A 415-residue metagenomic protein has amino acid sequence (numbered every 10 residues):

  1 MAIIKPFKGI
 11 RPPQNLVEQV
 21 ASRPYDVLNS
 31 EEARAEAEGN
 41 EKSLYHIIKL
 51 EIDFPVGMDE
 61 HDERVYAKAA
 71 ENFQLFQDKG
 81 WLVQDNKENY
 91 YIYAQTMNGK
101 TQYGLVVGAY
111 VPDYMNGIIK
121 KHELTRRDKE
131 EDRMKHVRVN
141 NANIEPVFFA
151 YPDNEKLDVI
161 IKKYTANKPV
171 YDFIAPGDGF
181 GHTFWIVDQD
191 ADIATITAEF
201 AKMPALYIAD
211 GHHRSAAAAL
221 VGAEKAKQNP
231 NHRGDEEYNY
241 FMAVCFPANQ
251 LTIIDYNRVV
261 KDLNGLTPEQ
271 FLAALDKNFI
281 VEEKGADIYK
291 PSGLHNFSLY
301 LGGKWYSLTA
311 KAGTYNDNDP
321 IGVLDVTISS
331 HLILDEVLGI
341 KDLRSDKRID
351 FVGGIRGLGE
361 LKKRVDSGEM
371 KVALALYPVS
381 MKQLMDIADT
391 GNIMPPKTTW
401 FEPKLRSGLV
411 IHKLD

Functional and structural regions predicted by a protein language model:
M1-D415: Surface-exposed, charge/polar-rich loops and edge strands
